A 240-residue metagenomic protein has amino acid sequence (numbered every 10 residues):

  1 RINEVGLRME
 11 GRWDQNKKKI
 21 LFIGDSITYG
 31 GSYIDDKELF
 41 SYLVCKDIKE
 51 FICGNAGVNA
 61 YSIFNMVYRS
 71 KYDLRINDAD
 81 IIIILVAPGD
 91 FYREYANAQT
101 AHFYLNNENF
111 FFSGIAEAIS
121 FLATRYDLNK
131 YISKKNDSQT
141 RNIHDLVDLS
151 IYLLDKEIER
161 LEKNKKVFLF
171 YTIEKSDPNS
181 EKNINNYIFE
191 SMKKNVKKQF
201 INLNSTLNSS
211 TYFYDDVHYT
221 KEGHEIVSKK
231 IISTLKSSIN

Functional and structural regions predicted by a protein language model:
R1-L43, L207-S210: Membrane/wall-proximal cationic-aromatic binding patches
L21-I23, G54, I82: Conserved beta-strand elements of the Class I
L39-F51, E157-R160, N164: A short, Lys/Arg-enriched amphipathic alpha-helix followed by its capping loop at the start of a domain
N55-I63: Short beta->alpha junction loops
I63, V67, H144-V147, I151 (+1 more regions): Short, amphipathic alpha-helical "lid/cap" segments that border enzyme active or binding sites
Y68-D78: Short, well-structured alpha-helical segments in soluble
A87-E190, L203-F213: Serine-dependent acyl-ester chemistry module
S176-N240: Catalytic His-Asp segment of secreted/periplasmic serine-dependent ester chemistry enzymes
